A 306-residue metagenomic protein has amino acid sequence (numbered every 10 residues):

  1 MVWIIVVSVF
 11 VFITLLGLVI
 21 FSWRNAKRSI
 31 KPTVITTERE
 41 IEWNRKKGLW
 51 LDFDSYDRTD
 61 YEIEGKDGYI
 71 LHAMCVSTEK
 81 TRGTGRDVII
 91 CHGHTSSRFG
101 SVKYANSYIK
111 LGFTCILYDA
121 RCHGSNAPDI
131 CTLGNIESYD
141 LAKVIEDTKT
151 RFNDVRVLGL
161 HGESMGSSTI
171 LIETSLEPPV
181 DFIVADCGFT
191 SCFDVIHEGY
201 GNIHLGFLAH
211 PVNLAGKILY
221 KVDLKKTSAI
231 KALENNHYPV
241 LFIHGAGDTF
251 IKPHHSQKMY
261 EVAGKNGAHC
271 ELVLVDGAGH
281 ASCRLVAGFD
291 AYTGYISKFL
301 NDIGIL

Functional and structural regions predicted by a protein language model:
V6-E64, M74: An N-terminal hydrophobic leader/cap segment in hydrolases
Y104, Y238, K252-V262: Short alpha-helix in the alpha/beta-hydrolase fold that links the catalytic acid
A105-A127: Conserved alpha/beta-hydrolase
C131-F152: Alpha/beta-hydrolase active-site loop
F152-S164: Alpha/beta-hydrolase fold nucleophile elbow
I172-V222: Hydrolase active-site cap/lid region
N235-H237, F242-H244, D248: Short beta-strand/loop motif that positions the catalytic acidic residue of the alpha/beta-hydrolase fold
Q257, K265-L306: C-terminal catalytic histidine-bearing segment of alpha/beta-hydrolase fold enzymes
